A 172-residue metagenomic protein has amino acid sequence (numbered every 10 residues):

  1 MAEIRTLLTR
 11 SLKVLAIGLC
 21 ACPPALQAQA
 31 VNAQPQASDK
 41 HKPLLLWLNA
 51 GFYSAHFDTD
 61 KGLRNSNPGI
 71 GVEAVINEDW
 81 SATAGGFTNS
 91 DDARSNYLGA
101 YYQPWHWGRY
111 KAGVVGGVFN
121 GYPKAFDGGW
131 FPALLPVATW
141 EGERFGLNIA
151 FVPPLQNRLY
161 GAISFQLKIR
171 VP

Functional and structural regions predicted by a protein language model:
M1-K42: Cleavable N-terminal export/targeting peptides
Q29-E78, T83-G86: Short glycine/proline- and aromatic-enriched beta-strand/turn motifs that initiate or cap beta-hairpins
L46, E78-A82, G108-Y110, W140-I149: Repeated loop/turn-to-beta-strand initiation elements of outer-membrane beta-barrel proteins
L46, S66-I70, W80, R94-A100 (+3 more regions): Hydrophobic, lipid-facing positions within transmembrane beta-strands of outer-membrane proteins
N49-Y53, T83-F87, G113-G117, N148-V152 (+1 more regions): Transmembrane beta-strands of outer-membrane beta-barrel proteins
F52-S54, Y160-P172: Outer-membrane beta-barrel "beta-signal"
F57-S66, G86-Y97, H106, N120-F131 (+1 more regions): Solvent-exposed loop/turn segments connecting transmembrane beta-strands in outer-membrane beta-barrel proteins
A74, Y102-W105, W140-G142, F151-P153 (+1 more regions): Residue-level signature of outer-membrane beta-barrel architecture
